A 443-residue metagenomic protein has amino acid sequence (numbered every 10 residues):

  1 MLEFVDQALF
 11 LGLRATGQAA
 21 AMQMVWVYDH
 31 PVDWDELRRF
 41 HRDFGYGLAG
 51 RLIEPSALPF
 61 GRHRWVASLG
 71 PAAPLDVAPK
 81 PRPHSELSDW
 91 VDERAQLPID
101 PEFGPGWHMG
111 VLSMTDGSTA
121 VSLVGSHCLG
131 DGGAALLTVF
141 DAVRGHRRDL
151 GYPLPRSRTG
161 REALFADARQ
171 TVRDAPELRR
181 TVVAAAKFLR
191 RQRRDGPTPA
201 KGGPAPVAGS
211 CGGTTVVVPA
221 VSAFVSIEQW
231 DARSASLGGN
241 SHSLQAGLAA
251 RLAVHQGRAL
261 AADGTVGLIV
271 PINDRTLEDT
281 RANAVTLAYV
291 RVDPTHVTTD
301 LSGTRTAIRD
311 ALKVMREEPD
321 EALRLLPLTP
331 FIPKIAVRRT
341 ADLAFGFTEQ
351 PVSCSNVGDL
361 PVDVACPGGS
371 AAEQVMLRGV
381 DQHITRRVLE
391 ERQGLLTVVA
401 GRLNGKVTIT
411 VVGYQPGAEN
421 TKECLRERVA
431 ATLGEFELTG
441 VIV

Functional and structural regions predicted by a protein language model:
M1-P31: Short, Lys/Arg-rich amphipathic segments at extreme N-termini
F4-L13, P105-W107, D274, R392-L396: Short amphipathic beta-strand starts and helix->beta connectors
V25-Y46, E54-R392, P416-E423, A430 (+1 more regions): Soluble acyl-CoA-dependent acyltransferase catalytic core bearing the H(X)4D motif
M109-V111, T397-A400: Short amphipathic beta-strand and strand-loop transition segments with alternating hydrophobic
K406: Short acidic-rich active-site patches of cyclic nucleotide enzymes
